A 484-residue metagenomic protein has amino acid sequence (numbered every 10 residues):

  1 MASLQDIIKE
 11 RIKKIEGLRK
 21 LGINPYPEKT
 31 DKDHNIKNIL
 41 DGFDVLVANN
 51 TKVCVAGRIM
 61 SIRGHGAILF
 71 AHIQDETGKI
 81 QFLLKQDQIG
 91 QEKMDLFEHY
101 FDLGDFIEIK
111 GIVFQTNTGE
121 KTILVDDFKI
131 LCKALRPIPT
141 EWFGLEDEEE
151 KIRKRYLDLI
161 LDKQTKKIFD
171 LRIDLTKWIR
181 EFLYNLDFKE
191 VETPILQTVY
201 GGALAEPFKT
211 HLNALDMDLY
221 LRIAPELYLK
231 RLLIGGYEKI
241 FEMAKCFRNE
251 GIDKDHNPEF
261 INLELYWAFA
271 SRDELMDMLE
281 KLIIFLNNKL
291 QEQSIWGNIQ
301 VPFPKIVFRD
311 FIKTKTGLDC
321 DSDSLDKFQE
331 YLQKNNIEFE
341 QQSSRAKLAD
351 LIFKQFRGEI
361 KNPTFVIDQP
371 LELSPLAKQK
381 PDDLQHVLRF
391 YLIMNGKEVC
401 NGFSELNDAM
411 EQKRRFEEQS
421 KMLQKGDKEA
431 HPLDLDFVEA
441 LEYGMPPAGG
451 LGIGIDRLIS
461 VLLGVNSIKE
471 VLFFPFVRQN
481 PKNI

Functional and structural regions predicted by a protein language model:
M1-K20: Nucleic-acid-binding small beta-barrel platforms of the OB/S1 family and closely associated recruitment extensions
A2-I7, C54, S271, C320: Extended, domain-scale alpha-helical bundle/helix-rich regions
I15-L21, P25-E274, N336, S460: Class II aminoacyl-tRNA synthetase-like tRNA-binding/catalytic domains
R58, I234, L392-E405, M445-L463: Conserved phosphate/anionic-ligand binding catalytic regions in large, soluble enzymes, centered on
D95, F101-D102, Q115, L265-Q291 (+1 more regions): Well-ordered alpha/beta subsegment
T198-G202, L229, R248-G251, E372-L376 (+4 more regions): Flexible loop/turn segments at secondary-structure boundaries
G201, A205-P207, F285-V399, E418-M445 (+1 more regions): Metal-assisted phosphate- and nucleotidyl-transfer catalytic regions
A409-I484: Active-site pocket scaffolds in enzymes
